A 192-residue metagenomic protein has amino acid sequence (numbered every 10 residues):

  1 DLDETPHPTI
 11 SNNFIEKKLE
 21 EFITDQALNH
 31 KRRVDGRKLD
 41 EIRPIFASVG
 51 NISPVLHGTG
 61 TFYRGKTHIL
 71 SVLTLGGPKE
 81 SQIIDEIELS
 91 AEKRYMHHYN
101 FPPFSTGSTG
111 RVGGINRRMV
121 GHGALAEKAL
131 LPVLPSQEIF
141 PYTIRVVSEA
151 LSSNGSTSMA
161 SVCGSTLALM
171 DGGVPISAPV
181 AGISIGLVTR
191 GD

Functional and structural regions predicted by a protein language model:
D1-A91: Extended amphipathic alpha-helical scaffolds
K18-Q26, S48, V72-L75, N100 (+4 more regions): Generic, well-ordered alpha-helical scaffold segments in large soluble proteins
K31-R32, I87, A129, G173-P175: Glycine-centered secondary-structure boundary/capping sites
R37, I45-G50, F62-G65, V72-G76 (+6 more regions): Generic beta-strand/beta-sheet core signal
T59-Y142: Glycine-rich, flexible beta-strand/loop modules in the N-terminal catalytic cores of phosphate-handling
V112-I115, V120-E127, V133-D192: Conserved structured catalytic cores and adjacent interaction surfaces of nucleotide-binding/hydrolyzing enzymes
